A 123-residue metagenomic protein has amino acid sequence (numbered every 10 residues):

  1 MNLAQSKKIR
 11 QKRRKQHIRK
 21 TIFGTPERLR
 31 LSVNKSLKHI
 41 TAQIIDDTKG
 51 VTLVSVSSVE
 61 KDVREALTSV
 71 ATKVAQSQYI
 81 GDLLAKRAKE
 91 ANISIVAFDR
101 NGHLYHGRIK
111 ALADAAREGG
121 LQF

Functional and structural regions predicted by a protein language model:
N2-F123: Ribosome large-subunit tunnel/peptidyl-transferase-proximal elements
